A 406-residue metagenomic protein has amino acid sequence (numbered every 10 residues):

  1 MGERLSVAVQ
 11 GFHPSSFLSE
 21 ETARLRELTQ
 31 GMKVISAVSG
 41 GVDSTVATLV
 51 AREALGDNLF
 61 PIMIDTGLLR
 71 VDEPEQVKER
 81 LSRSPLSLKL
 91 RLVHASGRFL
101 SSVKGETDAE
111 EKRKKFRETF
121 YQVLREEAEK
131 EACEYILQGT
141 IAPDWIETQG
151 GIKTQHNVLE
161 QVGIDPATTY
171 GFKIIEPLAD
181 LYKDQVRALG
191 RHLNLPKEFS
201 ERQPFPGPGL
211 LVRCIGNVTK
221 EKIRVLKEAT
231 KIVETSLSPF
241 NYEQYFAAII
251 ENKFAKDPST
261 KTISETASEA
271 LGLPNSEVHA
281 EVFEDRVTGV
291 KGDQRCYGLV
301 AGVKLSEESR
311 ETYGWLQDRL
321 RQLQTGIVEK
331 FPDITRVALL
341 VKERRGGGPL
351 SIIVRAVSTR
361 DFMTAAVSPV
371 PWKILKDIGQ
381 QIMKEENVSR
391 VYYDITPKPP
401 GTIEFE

Functional and structural regions predicted by a protein language model:
G2-E406: ATP/NTP-dependent adenylation/nucleotidyl-transfer catalytic domains that generate, transfer, or process NMP-activated
